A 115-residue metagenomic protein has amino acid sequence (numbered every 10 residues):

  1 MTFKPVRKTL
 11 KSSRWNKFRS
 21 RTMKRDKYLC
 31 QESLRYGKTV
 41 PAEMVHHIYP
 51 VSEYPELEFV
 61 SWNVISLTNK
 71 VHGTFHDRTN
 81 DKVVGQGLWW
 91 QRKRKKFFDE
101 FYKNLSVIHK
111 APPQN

Functional and structural regions predicted by a protein language model:
M1-K17, R35-T39, V84-N115: A boundary/linker detector
W15-M44, T68: Short cysteine-rich loop/turn motifs with clustered Cys
T22, N63, T79, K93 (+1 more regions): Prokaryotic Sec-type signal peptides and long signal-anchor helices with extended Leu/Ile/Val-rich h-regions
L34-S66, D81: Histidine-centered nuclease catalytic patch
K38, V64-W90: Short Cys/His-centered divalent metal-binding micro-motifs
V45-H46, V71, F75, I108: Intrinsically disordered, low-complexity cationic segments
